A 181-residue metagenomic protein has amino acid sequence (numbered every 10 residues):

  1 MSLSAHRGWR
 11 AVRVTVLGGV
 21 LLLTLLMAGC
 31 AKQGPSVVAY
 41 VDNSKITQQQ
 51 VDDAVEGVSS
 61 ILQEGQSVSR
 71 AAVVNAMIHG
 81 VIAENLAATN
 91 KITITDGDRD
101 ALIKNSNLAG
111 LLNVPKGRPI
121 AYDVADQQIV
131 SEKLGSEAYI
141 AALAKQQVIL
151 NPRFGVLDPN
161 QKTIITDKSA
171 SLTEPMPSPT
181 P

Functional and structural regions predicted by a protein language model:
M1-V68, K145-P181: Short, low-structural-confidence N-terminal segments
A31-A121: N-terminal targeting/tethering segments
L102-L111, S131-A141, P175-P179: Hydrophobic transmembrane alpha-helix bundles
G117-T163: Extracytosolic low-complexity repeat regions of secreted or lipid-anchored proteins
